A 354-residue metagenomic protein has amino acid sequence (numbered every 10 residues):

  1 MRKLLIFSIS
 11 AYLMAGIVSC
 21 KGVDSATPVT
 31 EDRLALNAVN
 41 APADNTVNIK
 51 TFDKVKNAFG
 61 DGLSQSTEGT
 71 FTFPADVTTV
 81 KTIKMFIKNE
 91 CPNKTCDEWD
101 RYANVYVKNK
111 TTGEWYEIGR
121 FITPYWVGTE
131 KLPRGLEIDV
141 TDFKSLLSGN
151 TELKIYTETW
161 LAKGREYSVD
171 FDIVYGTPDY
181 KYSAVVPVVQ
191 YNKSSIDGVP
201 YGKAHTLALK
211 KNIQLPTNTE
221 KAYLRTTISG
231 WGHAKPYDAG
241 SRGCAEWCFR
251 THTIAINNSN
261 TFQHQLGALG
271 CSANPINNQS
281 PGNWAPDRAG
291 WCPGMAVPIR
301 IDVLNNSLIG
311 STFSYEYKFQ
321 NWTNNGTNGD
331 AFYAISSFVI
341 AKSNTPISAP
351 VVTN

Functional and structural regions predicted by a protein language model:
M1-L4: Positively charged n-region of N-terminal signal peptides that target proteins for export
G16-S19: C-terminal motif of bacterial Sec signal peptides marking the signal peptidase cleavage site
V23-N354: Extracellular/secretory-pathway and virion-surface proteins
